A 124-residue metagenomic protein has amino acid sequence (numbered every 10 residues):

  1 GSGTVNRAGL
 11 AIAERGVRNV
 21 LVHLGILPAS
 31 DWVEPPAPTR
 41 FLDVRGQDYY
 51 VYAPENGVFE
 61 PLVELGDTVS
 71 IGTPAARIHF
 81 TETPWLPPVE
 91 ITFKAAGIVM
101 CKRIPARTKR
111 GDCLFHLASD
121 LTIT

Functional and structural regions predicted by a protein language model:
G1-T124: Structured catalytic-domain cores with a bias toward divalent-metal coordination
